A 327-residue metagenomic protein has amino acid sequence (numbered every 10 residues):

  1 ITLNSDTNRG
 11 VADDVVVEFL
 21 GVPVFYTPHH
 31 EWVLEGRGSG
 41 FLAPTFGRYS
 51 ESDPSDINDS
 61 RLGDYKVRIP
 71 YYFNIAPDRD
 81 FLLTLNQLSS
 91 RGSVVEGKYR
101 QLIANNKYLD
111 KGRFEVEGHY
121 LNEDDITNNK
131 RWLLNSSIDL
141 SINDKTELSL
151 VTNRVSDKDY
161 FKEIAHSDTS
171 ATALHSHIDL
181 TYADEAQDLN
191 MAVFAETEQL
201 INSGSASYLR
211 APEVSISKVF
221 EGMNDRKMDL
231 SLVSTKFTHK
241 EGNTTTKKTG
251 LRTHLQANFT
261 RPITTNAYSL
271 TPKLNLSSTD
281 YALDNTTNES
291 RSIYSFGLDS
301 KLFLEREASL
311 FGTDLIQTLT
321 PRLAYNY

Functional and structural regions predicted by a protein language model:
T2-Y327: Outer-membrane beta-barrel proteins and related beta-barrel translocases across Gram-negative bacteria
